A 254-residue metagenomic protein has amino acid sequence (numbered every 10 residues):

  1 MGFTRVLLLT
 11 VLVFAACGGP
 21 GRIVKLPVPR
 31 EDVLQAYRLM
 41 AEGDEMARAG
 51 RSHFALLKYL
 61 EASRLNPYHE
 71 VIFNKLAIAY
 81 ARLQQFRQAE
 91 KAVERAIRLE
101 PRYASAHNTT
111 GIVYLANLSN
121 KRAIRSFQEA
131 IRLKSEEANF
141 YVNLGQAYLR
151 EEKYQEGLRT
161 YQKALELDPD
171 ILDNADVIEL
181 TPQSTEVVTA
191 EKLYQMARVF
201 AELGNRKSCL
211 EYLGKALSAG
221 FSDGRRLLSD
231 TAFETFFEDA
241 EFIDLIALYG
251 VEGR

Functional and structural regions predicted by a protein language model:
G21-R38, E179-T189: TPR-adjacent "capping" and linker segments in tetratricopeptide-repeat scaffold/adaptor proteins
P29, Q35-A36, E70-V71, A104-S105 (+4 more regions): Helix-start (N-cap) detector for alpha-helical repeat units in TPR-like alpha-solenoids, especially tetratricopeptide
D32-V71, I78, R82: Alpha-helical segment of the N-proximal tetratricopeptide repeat
A49-E61, R82-R95, A116-E129, E151-K163 (+1 more regions): Structural signature of tandem alpha-helical TPR/SEL1-like repeats, specifically the intra-repeat loop/turn
